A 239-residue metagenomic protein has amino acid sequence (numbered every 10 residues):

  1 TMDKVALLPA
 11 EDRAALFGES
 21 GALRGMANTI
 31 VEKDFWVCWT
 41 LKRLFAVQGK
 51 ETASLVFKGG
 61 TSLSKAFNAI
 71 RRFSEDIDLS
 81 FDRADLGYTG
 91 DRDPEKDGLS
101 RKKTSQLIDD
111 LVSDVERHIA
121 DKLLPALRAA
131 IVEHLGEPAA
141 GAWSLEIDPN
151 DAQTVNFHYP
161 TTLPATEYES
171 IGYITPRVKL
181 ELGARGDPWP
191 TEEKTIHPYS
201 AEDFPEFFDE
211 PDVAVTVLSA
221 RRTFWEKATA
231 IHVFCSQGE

Functional and structural regions predicted by a protein language model:
T1, E75-S80, F204-D212: Short, mixed-charge, low-aromatic patches
T1-W39, N68-I70, L86-L99: N-terminal regions immediately upstream of nucleotidyltransferase
D12, E19, K33-D34, C38-K42 (+2 more regions): Catalytic cores of NTP-dependent nucleotidyl/adenyl transfer enzymes across multiple folds
F45-I77, F81-T89: Active-site nucleotide-donor binding segment shared across nucleotidyl transfer reactions
I70-R72, D78, R92-K96, E169-Y173 (+1 more regions): Surface-exposed beta-strand edges and their flanking turn/coil or helix-capping segments
F81-R117: Catalytic palm subdomain of template-directed nucleic-acid polymerases, centered on the conserved carboxylate motif
